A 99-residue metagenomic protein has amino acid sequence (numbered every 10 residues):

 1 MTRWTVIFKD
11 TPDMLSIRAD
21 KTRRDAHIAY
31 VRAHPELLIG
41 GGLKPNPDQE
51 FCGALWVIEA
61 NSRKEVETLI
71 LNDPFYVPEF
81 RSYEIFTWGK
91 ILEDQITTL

Functional and structural regions predicted by a protein language model:
M1-L99: Conserved, structured core segments of small domains
